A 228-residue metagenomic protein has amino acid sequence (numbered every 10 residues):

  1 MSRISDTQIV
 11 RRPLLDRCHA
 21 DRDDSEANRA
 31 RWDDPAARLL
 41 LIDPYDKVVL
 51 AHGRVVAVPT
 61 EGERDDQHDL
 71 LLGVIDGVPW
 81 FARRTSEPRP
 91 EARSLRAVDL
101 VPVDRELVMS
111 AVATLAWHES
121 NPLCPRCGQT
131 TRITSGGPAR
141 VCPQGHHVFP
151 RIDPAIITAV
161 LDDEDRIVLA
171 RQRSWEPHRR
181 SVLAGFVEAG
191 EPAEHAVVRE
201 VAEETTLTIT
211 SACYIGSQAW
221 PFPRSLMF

Functional and structural regions predicted by a protein language model:
M1-R105: N-terminal alpha-helical interaction blocks
D66-V78, P154, R173, T206-F228: Active-site segment of metal-dependent pyrophosphate-handling enzymes, primarily the Nudix hydrolase catalytic core
R89-R96, R179-V182, L207: A short, polar/proline- and glycine-enriched secondary-structure boundary/capping micro-motif
L107-L115, P125-I133: Short, intrinsically disordered, charge-biased short linear motifs at domain edges
H118-N121, G128, A139: Residues immediately within or flanking Cys/His clusters that coordinate Zn2+ in small zinc-binding modules
S135, A139-V182, F186, T208-I209 (+1 more regions): N-terminal strand-loop-strand
E191-P192: Surface-exposed, charge/polar-rich loops and edge strands
V197, V201: Hydrophobic alpha-helical positions that pack around
